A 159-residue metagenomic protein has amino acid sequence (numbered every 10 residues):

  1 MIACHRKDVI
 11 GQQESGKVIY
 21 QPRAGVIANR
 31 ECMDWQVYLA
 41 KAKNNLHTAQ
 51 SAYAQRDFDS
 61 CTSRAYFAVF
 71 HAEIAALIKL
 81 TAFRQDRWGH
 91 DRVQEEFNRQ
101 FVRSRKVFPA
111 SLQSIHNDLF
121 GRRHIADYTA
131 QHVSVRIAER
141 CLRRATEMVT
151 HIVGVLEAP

Functional and structural regions predicted by a protein language model:
A3-P159: Terminal alpha-helical segments
